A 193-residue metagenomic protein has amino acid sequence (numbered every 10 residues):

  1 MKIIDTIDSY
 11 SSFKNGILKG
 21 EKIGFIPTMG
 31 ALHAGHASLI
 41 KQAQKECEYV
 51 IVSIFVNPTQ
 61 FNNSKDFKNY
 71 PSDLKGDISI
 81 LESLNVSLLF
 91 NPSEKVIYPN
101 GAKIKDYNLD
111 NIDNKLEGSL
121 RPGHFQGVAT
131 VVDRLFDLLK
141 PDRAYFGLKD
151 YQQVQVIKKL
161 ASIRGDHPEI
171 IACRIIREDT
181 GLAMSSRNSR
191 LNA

Functional and structural regions predicted by a protein language model:
M1-A193: Nucleotidyltransferase catalytic core that binds NTPs
